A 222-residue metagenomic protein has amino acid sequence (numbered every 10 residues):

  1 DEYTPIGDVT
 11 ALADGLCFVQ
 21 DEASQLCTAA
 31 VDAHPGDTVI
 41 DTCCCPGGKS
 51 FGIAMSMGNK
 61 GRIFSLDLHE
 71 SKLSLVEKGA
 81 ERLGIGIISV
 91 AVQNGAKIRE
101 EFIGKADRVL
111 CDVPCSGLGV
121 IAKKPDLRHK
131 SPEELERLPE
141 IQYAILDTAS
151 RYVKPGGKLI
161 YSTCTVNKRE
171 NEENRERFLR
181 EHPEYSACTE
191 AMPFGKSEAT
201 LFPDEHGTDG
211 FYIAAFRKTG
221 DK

Functional and structural regions predicted by a protein language model:
D1-K222: S-adenosylmethionine
